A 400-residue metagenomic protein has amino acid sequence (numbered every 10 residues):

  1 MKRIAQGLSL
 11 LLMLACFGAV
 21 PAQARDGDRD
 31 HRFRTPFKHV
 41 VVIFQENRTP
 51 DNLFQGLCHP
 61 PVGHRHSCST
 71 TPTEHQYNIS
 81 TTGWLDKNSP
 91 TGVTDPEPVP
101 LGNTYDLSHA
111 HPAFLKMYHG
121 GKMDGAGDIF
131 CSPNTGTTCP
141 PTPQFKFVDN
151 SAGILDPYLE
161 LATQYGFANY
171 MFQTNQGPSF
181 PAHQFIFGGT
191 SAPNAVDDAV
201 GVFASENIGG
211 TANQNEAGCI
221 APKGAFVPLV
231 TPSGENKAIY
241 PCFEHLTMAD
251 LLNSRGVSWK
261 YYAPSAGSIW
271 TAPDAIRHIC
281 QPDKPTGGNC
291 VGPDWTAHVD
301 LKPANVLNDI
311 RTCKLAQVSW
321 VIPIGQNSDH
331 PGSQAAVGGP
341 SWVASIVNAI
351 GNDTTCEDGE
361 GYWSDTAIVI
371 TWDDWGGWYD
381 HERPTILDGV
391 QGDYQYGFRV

Functional and structural regions predicted by a protein language model:
M1-I4: Positively charged n-region of N-terminal signal peptides that target proteins for export
Q6-G7, N52: General helical structural elements
G7-G18: Bacterial N-terminal signal peptides
A22-V400: N-terminal pro-sequences and low-complexity stem/linker regions of secreted or lumenal proteins
